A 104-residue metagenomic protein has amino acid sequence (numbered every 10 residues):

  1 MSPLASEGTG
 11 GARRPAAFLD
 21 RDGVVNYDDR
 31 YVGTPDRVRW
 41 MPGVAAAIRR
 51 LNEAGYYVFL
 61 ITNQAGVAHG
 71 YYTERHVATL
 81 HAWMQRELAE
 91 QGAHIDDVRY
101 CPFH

Functional and structural regions predicted by a protein language model:
S2-F59: Active-site neighborhood of HAD-like aspartate-dependent phosphohydrolases
V44, I48-H81, H94-H104: Substrate-recognition element of Asp-dependent hydrolases with the DxDx(T/V) motif
M84-A89: Conserved hydrophobic residues forming the short capping helix/wall of the S-adenosyl-L-methionine
